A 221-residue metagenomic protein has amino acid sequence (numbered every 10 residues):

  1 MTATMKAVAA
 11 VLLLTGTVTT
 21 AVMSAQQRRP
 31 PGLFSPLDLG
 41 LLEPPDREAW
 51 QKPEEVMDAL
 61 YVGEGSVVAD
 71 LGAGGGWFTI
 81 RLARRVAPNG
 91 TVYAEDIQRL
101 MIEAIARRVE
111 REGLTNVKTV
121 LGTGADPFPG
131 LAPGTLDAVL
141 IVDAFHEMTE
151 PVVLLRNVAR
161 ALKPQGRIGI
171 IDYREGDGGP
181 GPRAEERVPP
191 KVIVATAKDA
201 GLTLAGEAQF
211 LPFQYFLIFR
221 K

Functional and structural regions predicted by a protein language model:
Q26-A69, W77, R107: Class I SAM-dependent transferase core
S66, G90, G166: Glycine-centered, small-residue-biased loops immediately flanking beta-strands in adenine/cofactor-binding cores
V68, V139-L140: Hydrophobic beta-strand segment of the Class I
A69, A73-P129: Class I SAM-dependent methyltransferase SAM/SAH-binding core
A83-A87, V152-R167: A short glycine-rich, Lys/Arg-flanked "PGG" loop and its adjoining helix->strand segment in the class I
I102, R167-V194: Conserved class I S-adenosyl-L-methionine
F128-V139: A short acidic, Gly/Pro-enriched loop at the edge of an enzyme's catalytic core that lines a small-molecule cofactor
A205-K221: Core SAM-dependent methyltransferase catalytic element
